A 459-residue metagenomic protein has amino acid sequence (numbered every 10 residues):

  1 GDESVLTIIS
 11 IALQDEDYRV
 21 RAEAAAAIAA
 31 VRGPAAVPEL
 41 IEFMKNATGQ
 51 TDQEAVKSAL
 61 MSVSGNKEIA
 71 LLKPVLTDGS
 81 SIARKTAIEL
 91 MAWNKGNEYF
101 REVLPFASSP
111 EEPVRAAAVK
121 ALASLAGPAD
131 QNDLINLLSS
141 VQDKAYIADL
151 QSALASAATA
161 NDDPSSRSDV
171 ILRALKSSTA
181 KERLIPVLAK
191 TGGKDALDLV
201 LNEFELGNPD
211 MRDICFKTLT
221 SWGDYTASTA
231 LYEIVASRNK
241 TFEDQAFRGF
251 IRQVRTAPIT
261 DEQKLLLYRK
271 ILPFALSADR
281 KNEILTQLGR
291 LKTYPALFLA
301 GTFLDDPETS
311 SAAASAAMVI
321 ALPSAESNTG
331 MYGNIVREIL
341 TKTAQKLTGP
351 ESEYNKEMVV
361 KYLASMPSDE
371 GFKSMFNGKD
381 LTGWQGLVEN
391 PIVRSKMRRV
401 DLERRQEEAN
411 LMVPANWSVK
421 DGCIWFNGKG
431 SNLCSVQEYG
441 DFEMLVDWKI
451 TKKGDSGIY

Functional and structural regions predicted by a protein language model:
D2-Q14, G33-K45, G65-T77, G96-S108 (+9 more regions): Amphipathic alpha-helical scaffolding segments comprising HEAT/armadillo-like alpha-solenoid repeats
E16-D17, T48-G49, G79-S80, P110-E111 (+7 more regions): Short inter-helical turns and helix N-cap capping residues of alpha-solenoid HEAT/ARM repeat scaffolds
R19, A36, T51-A55, I82: Solenoidal tandem-repeat scaffolds enriched in leucines and small polar residues
A27-A30, S58-S62, L90-W93, A121-S124 (+11 more regions): Core register positions within helices of long alpha-helical scaffolds
D244-R252, E283-T286, D305-P323, G330-G333 (+1 more regions): Alpha-helical, heptad-rich or low-complexity scaffold/stalk segments that mediate oligomerization or tethering
T329, Y354-Y459: Carbohydrate-interacting regions of secretory-pathway proteins
